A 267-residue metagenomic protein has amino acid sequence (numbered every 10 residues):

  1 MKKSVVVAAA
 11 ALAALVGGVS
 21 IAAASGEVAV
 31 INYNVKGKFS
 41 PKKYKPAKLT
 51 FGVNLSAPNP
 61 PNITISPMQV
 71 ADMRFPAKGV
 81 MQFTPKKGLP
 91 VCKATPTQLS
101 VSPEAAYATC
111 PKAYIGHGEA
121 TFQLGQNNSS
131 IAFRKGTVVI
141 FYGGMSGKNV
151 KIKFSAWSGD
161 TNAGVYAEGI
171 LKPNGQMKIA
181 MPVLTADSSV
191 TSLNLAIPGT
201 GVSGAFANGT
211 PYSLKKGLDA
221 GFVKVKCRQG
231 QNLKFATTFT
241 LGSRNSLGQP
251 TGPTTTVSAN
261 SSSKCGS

Functional and structural regions predicted by a protein language model:
M1-A9: Bacterial N-terminal signal peptides that target proteins for export
A10-A14: Hydrophobic alpha-helical targeting segments used for export or membrane insertion
L15-A23: C-terminal segment of classical bacterial N-terminal signal peptides
A23-S267: Ser/Thr/Pro/Gly-rich, low-complexity intrinsically disordered stalk/linker tracts of secreted and surface-exposed
